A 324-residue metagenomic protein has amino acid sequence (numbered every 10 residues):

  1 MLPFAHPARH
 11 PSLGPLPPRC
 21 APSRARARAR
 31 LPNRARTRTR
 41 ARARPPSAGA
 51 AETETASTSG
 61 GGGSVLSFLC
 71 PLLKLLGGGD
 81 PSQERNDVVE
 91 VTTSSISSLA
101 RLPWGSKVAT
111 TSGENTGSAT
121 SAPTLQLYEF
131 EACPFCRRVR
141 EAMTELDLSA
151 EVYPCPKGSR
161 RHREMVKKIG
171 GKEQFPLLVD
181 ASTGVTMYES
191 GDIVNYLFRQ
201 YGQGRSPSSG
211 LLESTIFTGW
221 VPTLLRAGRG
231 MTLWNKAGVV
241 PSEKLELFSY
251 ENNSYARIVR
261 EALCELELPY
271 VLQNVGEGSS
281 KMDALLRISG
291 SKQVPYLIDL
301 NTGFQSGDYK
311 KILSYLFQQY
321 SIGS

Functional and structural regions predicted by a protein language model:
M1-R36, A41-A51: N-terminal chloroplast transit peptides
G14, R40-S324: GST-like domain detector, emphasizing the conserved glutathione-binding G-site in the N-terminal thioredoxin-like
